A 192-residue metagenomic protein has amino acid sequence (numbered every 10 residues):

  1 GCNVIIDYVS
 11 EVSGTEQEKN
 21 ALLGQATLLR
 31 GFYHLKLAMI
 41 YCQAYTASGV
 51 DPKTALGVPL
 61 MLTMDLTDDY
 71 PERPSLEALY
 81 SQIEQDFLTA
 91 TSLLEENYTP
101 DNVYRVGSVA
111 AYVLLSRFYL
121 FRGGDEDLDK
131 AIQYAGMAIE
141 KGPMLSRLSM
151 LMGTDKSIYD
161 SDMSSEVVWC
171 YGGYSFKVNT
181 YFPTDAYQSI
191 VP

Functional and structural regions predicted by a protein language model:
G1-Y41, P74, T91-T99: Conserved, well-structured interaction surfaces
C2, L35, Y80, F87 (+3 more regions): Inward-facing hydrophobic residues that define packing positions of alpha-helical scaffold repeats
T15-L22, L29, L56, L79 (+2 more regions): Structural signature of alpha-solenoid helical repeat junctions
L22, L29, K36, G107-V109 (+3 more regions): "A position-specific structural signal for the A-helix of alpha-solenoid helical repeats
K36, I40-Q43, F121-D125: Alpha-helix C-terminal capping/termination sites
I40-S81, D129: Short coil/linker segments at helix-helix boundaries
G57, R105, I132-P192: Hydrophobic-face positions in mid-chain alpha helices that act as interaction patches
V109, L114-L145: Aromatic-residue-lined binding/catalytic grooves and analogous aromatic/hydrophobic interfacial grooves in multimeric
